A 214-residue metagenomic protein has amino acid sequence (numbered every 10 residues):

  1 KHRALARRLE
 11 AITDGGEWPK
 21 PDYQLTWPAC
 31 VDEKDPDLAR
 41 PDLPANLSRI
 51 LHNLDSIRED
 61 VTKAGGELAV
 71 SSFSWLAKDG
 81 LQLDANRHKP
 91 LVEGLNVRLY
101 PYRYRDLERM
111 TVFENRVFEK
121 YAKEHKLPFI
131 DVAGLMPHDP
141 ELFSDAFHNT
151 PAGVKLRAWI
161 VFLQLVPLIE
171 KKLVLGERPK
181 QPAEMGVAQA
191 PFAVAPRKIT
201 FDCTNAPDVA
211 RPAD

Functional and structural regions predicted by a protein language model:
K1-E119, P137-P140, L175-P212: Serine-dependent acyl-ester chemistry module
R40, D106, F129-D131, F162: Poly-acidic low-complexity segments
I50, V117, H125-P128, D145-K180: Histidine-centered active-site loop/cap adjacent to the catalytic His in serine esterases/O-acetyl transfer systems
A64, E124-H125: Structured helix-beta-strand junction loops
F73-W75, D131-L156: C-terminal/domain-terminus segments
